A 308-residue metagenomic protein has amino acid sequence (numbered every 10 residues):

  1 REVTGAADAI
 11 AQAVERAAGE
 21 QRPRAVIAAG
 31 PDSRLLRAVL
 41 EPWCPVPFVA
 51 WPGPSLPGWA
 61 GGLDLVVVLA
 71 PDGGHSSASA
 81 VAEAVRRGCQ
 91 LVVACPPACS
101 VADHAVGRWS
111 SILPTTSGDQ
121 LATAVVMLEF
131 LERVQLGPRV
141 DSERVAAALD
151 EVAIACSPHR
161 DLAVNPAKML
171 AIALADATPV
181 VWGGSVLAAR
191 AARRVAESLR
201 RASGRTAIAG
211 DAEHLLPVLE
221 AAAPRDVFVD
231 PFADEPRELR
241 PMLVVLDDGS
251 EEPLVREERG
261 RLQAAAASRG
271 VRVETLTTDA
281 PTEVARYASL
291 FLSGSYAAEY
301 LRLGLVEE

Functional and structural regions predicted by a protein language model:
R1-A13, C89-P97, V101-T116, Q120-V125 (+3 more regions): Phosphate-moiety recognition in structured ligand-binding domains
R1-G19, I112, T116, E132-E235: Active-site phosphate/pyrophosphate-binding segments
G19-I154, D248-E251, R261, A265: Glycine-rich phosphate-binding loops that contact phosphosugars or nucleotide phosphates
P23-G30, D176-G184, M242-D247: Short hydrophobic beta-strand segments
L35-L40, W59, L216-R225, E283-V284 (+1 more regions): N-terminal beta-loop-helix "entrance" segment that forms/cooperates in small-molecule cofactor or anionic ligand
L36, A191, V195, V255-E258 (+1 more regions): Residues at alpha-helix caps and immediate loop-helix transition turns in enzyme cores, especially N- and C-cap
F48-S55, V93-P96, R205-P217, R272-P281: A generic structural motif
